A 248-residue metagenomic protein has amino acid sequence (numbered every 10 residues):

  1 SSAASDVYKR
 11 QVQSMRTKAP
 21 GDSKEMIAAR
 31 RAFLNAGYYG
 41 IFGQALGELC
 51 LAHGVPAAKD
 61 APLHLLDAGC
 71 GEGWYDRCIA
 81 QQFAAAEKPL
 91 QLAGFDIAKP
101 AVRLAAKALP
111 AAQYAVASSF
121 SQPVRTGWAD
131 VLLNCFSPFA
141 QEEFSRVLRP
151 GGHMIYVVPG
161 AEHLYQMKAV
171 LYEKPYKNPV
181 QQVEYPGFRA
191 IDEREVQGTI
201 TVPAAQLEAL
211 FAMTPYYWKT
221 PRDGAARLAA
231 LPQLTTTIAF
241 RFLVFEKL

Functional and structural regions predicted by a protein language model:
A3-Y8: Short, small-residue-biased leader/transition segments that mark boundaries at the very start of proteins
A19-A45, L49, H53: Class I SAM-dependent methyltransferase Rossmann-like catalytic core, especially the SAM/SAH-binding loop
H64-D67, G71-S121: Class I SAM-dependent methyltransferase SAM/SAH-binding core
F120-V131: A short acidic, Gly/Pro-enriched loop at the edge of an enzyme's catalytic core that lines a small-molecule cofactor
A129-E143, V158: A short SAM/SAH-binding and catalytic strip from SAM-dependent methyltransferases
G151-P159: Conserved beta-strand signature within the Rossmann-like core of class I S-adenosyl-L-methionine
K168-F188: Conserved Class I S-adenosyl-L-methionine
V196-L248: Conserved Class I S-adenosyl-L-methionine
